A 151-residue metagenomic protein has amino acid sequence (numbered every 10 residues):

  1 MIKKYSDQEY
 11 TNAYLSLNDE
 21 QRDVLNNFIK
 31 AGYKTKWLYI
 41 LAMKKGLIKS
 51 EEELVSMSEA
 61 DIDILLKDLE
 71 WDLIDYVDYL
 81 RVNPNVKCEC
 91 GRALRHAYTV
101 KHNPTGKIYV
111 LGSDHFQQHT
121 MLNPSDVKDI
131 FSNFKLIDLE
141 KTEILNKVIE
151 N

Functional and structural regions predicted by a protein language model:
M1-Y79, K141, L145, N151: N-terminal alpha-helical interaction blocks
D7-S16, E20-R22, A93, P104-T105 (+1 more regions): Domain-exit/linker segments immediately C-terminal to small folded modules
V82-P84, G106: Processing junctions and N-termini across compartments
N85-C90: Short cysteine-rich clusters marking metal-coordination/redox-active sites
H96-K101: Short Cys/His-rich "knuckle" micro-motifs
